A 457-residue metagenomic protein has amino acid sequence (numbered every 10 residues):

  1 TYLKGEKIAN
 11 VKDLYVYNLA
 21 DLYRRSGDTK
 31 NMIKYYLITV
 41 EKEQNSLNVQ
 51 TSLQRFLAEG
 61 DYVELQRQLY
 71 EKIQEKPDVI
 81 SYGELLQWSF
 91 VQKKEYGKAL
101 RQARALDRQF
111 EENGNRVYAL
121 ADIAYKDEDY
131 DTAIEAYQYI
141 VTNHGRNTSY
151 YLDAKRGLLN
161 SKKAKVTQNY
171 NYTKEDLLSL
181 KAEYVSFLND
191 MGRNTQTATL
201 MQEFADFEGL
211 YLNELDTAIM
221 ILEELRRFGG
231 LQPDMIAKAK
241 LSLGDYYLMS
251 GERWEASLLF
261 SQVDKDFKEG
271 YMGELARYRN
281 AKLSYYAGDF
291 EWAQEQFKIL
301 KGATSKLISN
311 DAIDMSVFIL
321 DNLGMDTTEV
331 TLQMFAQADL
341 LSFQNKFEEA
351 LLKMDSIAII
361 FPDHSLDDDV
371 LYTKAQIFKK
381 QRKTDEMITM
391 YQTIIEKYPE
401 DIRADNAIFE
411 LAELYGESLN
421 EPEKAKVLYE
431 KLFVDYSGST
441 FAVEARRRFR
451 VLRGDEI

Functional and structural regions predicted by a protein language model:
T1-I457: Acidic, polar-rich low-complexity tracts and alpha-helical solenoid repeat scaffolds
